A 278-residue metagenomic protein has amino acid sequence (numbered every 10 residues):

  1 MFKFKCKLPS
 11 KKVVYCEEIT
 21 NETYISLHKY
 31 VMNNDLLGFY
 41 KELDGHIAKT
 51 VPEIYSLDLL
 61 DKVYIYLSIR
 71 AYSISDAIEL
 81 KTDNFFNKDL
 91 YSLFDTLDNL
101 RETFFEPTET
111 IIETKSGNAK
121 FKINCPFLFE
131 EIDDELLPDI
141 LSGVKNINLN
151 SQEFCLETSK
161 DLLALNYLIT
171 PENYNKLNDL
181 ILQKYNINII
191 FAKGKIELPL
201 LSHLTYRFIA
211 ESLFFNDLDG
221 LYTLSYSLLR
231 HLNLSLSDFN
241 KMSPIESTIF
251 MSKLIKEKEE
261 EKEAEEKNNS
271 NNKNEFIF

Functional and structural regions predicted by a protein language model:
M1-N268, F276-F278: An amphipathic, hydrophobic-aromatic interaction surface with interspersed Lys/Arg that forms lipid/phosphate-bearing
